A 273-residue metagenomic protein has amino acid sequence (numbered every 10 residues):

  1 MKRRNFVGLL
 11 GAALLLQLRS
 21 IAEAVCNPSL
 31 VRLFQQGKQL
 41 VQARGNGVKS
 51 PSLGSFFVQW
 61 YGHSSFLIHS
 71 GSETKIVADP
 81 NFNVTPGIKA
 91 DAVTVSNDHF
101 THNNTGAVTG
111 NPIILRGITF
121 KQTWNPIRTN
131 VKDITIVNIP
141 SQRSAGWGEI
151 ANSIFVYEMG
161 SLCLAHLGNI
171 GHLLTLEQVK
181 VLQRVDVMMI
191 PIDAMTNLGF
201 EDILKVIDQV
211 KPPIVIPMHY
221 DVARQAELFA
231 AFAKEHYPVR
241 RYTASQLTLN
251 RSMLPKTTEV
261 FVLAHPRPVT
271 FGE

Functional and structural regions predicted by a protein language model:
K2-S141, L162-L167, D186, I190 (+3 more regions): Metallo-beta-lactamase
K89, V210-K211: Short, structured coil segments at secondary-structure junctions
Q142-V210, D221, Q225-E227: Active-site-proximal loop/helix segments of hydrolase catalytic cores
V215: Residue-level signal for inorganic ion chemistry
M218: A Lys-centered signature of the CheY-like receiver
